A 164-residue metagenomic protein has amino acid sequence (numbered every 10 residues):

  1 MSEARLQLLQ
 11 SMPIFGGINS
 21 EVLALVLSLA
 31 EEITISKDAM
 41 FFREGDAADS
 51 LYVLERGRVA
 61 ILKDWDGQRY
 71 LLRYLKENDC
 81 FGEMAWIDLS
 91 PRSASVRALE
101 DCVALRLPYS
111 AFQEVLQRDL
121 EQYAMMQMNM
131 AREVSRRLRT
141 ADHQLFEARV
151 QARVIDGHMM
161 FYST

Functional and structural regions predicted by a protein language model:
M1-T164: Cytosolic regulatory regions built on CNB/CRP/Popeye-like sensor folds
